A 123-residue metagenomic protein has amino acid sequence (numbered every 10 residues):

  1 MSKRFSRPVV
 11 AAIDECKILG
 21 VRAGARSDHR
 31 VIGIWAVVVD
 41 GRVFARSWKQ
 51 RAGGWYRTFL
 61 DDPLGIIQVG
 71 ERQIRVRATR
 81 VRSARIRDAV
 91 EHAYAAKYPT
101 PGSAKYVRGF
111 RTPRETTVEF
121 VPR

Functional and structural regions predicted by a protein language model:
M1, C16, V39-D40, G70 (+1 more regions): General secondary-structure edge motif
M1-G20: Extreme N-terminal tail/first-helix region
F5-P8, R30-I32, K105-Y106: A generic local structural motif
V10-A11, W35, R108-F110: Short secondary-structure boundary/capping segments
C16-Q50, Y56-R57, G65: Short beta-strand segments
H29, Q50-R123: Short, structured beta-strand-loop surface elements
